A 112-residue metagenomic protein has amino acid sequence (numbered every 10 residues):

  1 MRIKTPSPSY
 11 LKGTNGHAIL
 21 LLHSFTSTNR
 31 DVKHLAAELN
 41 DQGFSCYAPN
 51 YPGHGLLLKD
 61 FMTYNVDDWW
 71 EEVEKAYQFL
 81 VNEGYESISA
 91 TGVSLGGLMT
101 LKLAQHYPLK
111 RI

Functional and structural regions predicted by a protein language model:
M1-H17: Short beta-strand-to-loop junctions in surface cap/lid or active-site-entrance loops
G16-S24: Short beta-strand element of the alpha/beta-hydrolase
T26-A37: The serine-hydrolase catalytic nucleophile loop
N40-L58: Conserved alpha/beta-hydrolase
L57-G84: Catalytic nucleophile-loop/oxyanion-hole region of alpha/beta-hydrolase and closely related hydrolase-like folds
E83-V93: Alpha/beta-hydrolase fold nucleophile elbow
G92-G96, T100: Gly/Ala-rich beta-loop-alpha elbow adjacent to hydrolase catalytic centers
P108-I112: A conserved short beta-strand
